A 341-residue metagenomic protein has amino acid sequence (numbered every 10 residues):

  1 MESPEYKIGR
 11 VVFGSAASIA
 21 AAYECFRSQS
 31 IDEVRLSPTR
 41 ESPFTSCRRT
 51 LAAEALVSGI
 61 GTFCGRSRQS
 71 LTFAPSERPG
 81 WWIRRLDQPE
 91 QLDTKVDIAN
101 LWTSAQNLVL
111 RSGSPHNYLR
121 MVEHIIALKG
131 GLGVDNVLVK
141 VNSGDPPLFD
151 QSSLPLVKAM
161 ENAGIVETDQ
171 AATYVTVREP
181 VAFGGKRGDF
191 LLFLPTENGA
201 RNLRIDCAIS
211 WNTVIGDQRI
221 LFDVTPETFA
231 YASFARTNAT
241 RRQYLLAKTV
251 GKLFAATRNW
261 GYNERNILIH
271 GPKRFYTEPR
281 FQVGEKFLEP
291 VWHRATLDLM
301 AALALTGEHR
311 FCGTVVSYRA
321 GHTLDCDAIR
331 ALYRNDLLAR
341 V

Functional and structural regions predicted by a protein language model:
E2-V341: Short acidic-hydrophobic catalytic motif
